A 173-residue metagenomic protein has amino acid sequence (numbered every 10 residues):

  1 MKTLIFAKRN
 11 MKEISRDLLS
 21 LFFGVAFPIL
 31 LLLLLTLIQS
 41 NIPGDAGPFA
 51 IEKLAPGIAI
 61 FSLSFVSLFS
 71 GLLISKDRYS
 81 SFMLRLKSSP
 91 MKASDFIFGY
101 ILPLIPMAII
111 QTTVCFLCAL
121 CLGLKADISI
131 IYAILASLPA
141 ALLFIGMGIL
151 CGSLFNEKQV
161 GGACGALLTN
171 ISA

Functional and structural regions predicted by a protein language model:
M1-F27, S80-S81: Aromatic- and glycine-rich beta-strand/loop motifs that create alpha-glucan
L4, K8-S15, S40, G44-E52 (+6 more regions): Juxtamembrane/transmembrane-helix boundary motifs in multi-pass membrane proteins
E13, D17-S20, F69, Y100 (+2 more regions): Residue-level signature of transmembrane alpha-helical cores of multipass secondary-active transporters and flippases
I14, S67-M91: Transmembrane helix boundary and interhelical loop/hinge segments in multi-pass membrane proteins
S15-N41, I51-G71, A108-Q111, A163-A173: Hydrophobic alpha-helical transmembrane segments of multi-pass membrane transport/permease proteins
F22, A26, F82-M83, F96-P106: Short hydrophobic alpha-helical segments within the ABC transporter permease transmembrane module
L35-I38, I74, M83-L86, C118 (+2 more regions): Hydrophobic alpha-helical interface/terminus motif in multipass membrane transporters
A93, I101-I171: Alpha-helical transmembrane segments and their short interhelical loops
